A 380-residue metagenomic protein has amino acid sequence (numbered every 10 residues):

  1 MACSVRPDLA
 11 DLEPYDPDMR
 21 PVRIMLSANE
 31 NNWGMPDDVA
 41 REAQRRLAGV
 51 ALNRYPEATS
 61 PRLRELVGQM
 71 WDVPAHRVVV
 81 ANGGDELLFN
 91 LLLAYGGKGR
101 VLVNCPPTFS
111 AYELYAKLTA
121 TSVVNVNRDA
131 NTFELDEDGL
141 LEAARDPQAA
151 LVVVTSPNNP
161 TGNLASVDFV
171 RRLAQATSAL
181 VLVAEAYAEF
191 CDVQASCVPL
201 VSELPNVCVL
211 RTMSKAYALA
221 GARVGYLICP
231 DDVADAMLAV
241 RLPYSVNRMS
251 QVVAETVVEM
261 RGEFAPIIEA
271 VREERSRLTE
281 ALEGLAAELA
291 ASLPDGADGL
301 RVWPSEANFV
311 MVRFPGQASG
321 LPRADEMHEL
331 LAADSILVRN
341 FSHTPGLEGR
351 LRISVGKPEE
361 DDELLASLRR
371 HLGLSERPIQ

Functional and structural regions predicted by a protein language model:
M1-R54, Q69, Q148: N-terminal "arm"/small-domain region of PLP-dependent enzymes with the aminotransferase-like
P7-L9, P14, P304-A307, V312 (+2 more regions): Conserved PLP cofactor-binding pocket of PLP-dependent enzymes
P36, N206-L289, V302: PLP-dependent aminotransferase class I/II
P61-V101, Q317: Phosphate-binding glycine-rich loop
A94-V154: PLP-dependent aminotransferase-like
K117, E134-P147, P160-L219: Active-site pre-lysine segment of PLP-dependent enzymes
D168, G320-P322, A333-D334, H343-Q380: PLP-dependent enzyme catalytic core of the Aspartate aminotransferase-like
R272, A287-D334, L351: Conserved PLP-binding catalytic core of the aspartate aminotransferase-like
